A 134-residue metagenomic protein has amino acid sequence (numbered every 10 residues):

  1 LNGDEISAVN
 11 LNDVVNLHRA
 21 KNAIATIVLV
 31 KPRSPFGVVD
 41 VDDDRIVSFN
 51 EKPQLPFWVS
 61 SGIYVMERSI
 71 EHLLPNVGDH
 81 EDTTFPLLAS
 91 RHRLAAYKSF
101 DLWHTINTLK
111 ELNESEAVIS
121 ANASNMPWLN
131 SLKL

Functional and structural regions predicted by a protein language model:
L1-G3: Active-site acidic Asp-centered loop
I6, L11-R19, P32-S34, V47-L134: Catalytic-core segments of class I nucleotidyltransferases/pyrophosphorylases that form NMP-activated intermediates
K21-K31: A short, conserved acidic/glycine-rich loop-to-beta-strand motif that forms the donor nucleotide-sugar/metal
V41-R45: Short acidic-glycine loop/turn motifs at beta-strand connectors
